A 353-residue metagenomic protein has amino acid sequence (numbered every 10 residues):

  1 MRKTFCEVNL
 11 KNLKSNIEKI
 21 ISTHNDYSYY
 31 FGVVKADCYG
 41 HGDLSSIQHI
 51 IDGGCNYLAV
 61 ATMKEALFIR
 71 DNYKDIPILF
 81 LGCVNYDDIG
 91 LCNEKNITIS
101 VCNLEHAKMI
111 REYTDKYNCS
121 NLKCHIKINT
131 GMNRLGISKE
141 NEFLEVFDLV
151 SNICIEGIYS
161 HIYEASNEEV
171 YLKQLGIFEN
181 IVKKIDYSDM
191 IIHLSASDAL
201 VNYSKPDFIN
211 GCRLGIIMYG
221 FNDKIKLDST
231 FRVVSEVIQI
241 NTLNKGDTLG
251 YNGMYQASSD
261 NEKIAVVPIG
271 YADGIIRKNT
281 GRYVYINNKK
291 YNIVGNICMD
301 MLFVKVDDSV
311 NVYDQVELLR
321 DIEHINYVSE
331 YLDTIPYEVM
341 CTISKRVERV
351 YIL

Functional and structural regions predicted by a protein language model:
M1-T98, R111, S120, C154 (+1 more regions): A charged N-terminal "starter" segment
R2, S22, A36-G53, N93-K95 (+2 more regions): Active-site loop/helix belt of alpha/beta enzymes
R2-N9, K14, E65, V84-Y86 (+2 more regions): Active-site anion/phosphate-binding pocket segments in diverse small-molecule metabolic enzymes
T23-D26, K139, D321-V328: General structural signal for secondary-structure boundaries
N25-S28, C55, K74-I76, K95 (+8 more regions): Short coil/turn connectors at secondary-structure junctions
